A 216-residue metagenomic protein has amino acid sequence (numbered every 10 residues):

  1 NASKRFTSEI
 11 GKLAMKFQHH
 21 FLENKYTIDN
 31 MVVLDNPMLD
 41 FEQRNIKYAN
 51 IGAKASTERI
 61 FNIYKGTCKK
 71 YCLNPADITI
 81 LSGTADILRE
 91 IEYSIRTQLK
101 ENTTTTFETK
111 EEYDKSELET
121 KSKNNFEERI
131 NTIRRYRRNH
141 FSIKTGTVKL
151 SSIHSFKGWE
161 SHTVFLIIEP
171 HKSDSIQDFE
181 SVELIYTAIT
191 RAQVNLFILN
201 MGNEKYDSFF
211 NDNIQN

Functional and structural regions predicted by a protein language model:
N1, E23-N62, Y71-S82, V148: Inter-lobe coupling/hinge region of RecA-like P-loop helicase motors
N1-K12, F17-H19, K65-F197, M201-N216: Core RecA-like ATPase module of SF1/SF2 helicases and allied nucleic-acid translocases
